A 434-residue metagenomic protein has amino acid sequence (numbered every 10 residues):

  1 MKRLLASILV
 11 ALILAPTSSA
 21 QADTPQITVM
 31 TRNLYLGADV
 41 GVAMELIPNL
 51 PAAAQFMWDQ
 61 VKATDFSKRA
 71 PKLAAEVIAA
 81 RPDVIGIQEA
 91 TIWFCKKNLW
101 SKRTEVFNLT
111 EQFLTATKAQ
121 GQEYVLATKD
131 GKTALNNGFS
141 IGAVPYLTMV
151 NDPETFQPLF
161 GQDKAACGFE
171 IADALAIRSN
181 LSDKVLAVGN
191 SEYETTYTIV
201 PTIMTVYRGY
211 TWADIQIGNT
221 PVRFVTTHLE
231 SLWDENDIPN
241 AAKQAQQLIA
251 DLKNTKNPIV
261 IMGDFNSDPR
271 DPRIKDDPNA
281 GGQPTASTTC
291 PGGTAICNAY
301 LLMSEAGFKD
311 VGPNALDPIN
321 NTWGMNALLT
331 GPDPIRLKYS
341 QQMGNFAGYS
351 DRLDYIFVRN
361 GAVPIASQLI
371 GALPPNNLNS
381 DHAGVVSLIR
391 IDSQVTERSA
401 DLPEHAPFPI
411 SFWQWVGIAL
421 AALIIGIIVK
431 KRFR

Functional and structural regions predicted by a protein language model:
A6-P16: Bacterial N-terminal signal peptides
A20-F156, D392-T396: N-terminal, active-site-proximal structural segment of metallo-dependent hydrolase catalytic domains
I27-L34, R69, L73-L99, A213 (+5 more regions): Active-site beta-strand/loop signature of hydrolases that rely on acidic residues for catalysis
K129-V222, T226: A well-ordered secondary-structure block
K184-A187, N236, A250-V260, S267-Q394: Metal-dependent phosphoester-hydrolase catalytic domains
S393-F408: C-terminal low-complexity, Ser/Thr- and acidic/Pro-rich disordered "stalk" regions positioned immediately N-terminal
F408-A419: Short, hydrophobic alpha-helical membrane anchors of single-pass surface/secreted proteins
L423-R434: C-terminal membrane-anchoring or membrane-association module
